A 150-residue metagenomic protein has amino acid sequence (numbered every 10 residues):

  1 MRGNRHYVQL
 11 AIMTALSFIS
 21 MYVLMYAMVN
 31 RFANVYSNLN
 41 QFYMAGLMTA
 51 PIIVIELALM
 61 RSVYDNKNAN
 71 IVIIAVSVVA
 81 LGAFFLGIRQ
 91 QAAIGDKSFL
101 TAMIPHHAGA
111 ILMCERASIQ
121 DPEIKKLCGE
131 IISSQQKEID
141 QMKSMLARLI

Functional and structural regions predicted by a protein language model:
M1-I150: Alpha-helical membrane segments of multi-pass proteins
